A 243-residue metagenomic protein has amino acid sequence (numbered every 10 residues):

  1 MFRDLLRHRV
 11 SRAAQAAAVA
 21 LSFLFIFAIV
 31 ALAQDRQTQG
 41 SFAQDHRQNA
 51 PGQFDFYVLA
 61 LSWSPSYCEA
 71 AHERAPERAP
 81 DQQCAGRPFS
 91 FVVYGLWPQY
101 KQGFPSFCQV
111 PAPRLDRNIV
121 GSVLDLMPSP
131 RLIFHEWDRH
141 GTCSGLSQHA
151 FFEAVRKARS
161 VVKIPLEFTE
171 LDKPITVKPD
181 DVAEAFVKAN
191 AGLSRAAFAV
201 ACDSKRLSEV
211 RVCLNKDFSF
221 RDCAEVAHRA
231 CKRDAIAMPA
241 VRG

Functional and structural regions predicted by a protein language model:
M1-V10: N-terminal secretory signal peptides that target proteins for export/translocation
L5, F23, F91-V92: Localized chelating/binding microdomains that coordinate divalent metal ions or stabilize phosphate-bearing
S11, F27-V30: Residues marking helix boundaries in flexible regions
A16-A28: Bacterial N-terminal signal peptides
A31-D35: Boundary at the C-terminal end of the N-terminal hydrophobic targeting segment
T38-E69, E73-A75, P80-Q82, L124: Aromatic-lined ligand-binding clefts that engage carbohydrates, nucleic acids, or primary amines
H72-G243: Domain-level detector of nuclease and nuclease-like folds in predominantly extracellular/periplasmic contexts
